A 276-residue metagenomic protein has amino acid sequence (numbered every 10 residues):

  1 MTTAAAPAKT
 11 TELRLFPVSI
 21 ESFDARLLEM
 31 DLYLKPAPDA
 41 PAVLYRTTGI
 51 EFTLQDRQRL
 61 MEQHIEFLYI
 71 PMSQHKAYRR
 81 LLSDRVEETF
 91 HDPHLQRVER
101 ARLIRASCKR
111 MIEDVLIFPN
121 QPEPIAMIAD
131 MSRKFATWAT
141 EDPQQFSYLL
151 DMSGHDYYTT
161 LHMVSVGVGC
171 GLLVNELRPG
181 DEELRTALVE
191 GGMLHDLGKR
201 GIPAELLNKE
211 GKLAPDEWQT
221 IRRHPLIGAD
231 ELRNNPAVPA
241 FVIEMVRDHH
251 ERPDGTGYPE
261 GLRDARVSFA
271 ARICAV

Functional and structural regions predicted by a protein language model:
M1-T160: Non-catalytic interface/linker regions that flank or bridge core catalytic/transmembrane domains
A5-P7, R105-V276: Histidine- and acidic-residue-rich, metal-dependent catalytic cores
